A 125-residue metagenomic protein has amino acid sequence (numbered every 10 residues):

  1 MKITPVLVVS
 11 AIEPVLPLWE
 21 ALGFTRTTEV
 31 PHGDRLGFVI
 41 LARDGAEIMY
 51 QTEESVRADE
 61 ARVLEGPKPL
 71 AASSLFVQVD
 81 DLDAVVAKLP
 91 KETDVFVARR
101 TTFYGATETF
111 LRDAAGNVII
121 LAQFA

Functional and structural regions predicted by a protein language model:
M1-V6, L22-V77, A84-R112, Q123-A125: Vicinal oxygen chelate
A11-R26: Amphipathic alpha-helical segments
I12, L82-D83: Residues at or immediately preceding the N-termini of alpha-helices
V15-W19, L89, G116: Conserved active-site tyrosine of GNAT-family acetyltransferases
V118-L121: Short glycine-/small-residue motifs
